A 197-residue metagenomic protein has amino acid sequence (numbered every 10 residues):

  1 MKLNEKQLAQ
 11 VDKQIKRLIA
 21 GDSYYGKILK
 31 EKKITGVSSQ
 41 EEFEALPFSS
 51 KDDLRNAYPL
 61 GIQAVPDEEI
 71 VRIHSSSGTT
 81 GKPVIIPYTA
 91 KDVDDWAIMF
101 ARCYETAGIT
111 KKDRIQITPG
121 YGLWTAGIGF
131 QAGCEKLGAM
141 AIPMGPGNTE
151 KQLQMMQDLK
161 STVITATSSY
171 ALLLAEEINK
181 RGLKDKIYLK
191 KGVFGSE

Functional and structural regions predicted by a protein language model:
M1-S75, T80-I98, R102-T106: Nucleotide 5′-phosphate-binding alpha/beta core
K13, K27, G127-E197: Conserved adenylate-forming
Q14, A97-R114, T149-S161: Conserved ATP-dependent adenylate/AMP-binding module captured primarily in the ANL superfamily
L18, S76-T79, I115, I164 (+1 more regions): Conserved S/T- and glycine-rich ATP-binding loop of Class I adenylate-forming
I70, V93, G120-G122, S169-Y170: Short glycine-enriched loops at secondary-structure junctions
P83-P87, G108-R114, I142-M144: Short secondary-structure capping/junction motifs at helix and strand boundaries
K91, Y121, P143-G147: Alpha-helix capping and helix-loop boundary segments enriched in small/acidic/polar residues
E105-A139: Conserved AMP-binding loop of ANL adenylate-forming enzymes
